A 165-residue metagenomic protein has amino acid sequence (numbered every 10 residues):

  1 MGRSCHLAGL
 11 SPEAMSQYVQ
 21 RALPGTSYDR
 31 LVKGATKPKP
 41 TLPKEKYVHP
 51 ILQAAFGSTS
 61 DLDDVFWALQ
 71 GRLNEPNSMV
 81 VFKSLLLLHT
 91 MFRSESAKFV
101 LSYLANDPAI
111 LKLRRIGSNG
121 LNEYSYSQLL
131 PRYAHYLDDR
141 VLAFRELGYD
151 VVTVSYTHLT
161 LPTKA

Functional and structural regions predicted by a protein language model:
M1-Y156: N-terminal low-complexity tails and the immediately adjacent first alpha-helix of the next domain/coiled-coil
T157-T163: Conserved small/polar residues in nucleotide/adenosyl-binding loops
